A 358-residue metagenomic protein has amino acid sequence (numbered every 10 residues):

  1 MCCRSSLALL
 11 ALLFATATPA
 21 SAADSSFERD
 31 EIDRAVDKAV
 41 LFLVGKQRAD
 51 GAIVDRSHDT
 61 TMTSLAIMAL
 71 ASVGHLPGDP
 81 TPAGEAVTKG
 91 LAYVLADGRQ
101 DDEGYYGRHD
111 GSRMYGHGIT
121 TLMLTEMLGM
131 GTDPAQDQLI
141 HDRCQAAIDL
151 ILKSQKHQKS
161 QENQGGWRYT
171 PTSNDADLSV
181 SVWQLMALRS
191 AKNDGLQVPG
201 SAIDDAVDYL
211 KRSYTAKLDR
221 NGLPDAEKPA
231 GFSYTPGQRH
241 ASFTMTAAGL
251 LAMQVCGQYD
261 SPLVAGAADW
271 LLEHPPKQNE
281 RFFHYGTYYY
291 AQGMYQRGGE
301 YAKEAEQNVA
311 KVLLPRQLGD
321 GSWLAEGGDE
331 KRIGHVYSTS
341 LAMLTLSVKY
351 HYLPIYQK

Functional and structural regions predicted by a protein language model:
M1-C3: N-terminal secretory signal peptides that target proteins for export/translocation
S6-A17: Bacterial N-terminal signal peptides
T18-A22: Sec/Tat signal peptide C-region and signal peptidase I cleavage site
A23-K38, A49-A86, R99-D204, R212-D269 (+2 more regions): An alpha-helical repeat/solenoid feature that recognizes helix-turn-helix modules
Q47-R48, L95: A non-catalytic alpha/beta surface segment that caps or lines the substrate-entry region of metallo-dependent hydrolase
V87, L91-V94: Patatin-like phospholipase
Y209: Active-site neighborhood of glycoside hydrolase catalytic domains
N308-Q317: C-terminal closing repeat unit and adjoining cap/tail of repeat-based domains
